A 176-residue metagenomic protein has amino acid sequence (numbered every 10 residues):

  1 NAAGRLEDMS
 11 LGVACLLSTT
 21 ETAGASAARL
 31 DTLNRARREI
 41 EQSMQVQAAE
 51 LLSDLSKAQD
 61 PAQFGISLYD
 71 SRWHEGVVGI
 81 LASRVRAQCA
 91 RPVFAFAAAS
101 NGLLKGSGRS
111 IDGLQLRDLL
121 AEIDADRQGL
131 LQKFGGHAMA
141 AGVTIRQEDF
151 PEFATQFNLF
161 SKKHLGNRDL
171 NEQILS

Functional and structural regions predicted by a protein language model:
A2-E148, D169, Q173: Hydrophobic helix-and-loop "lid/oligomerization" segment in the mid-to-C-terminal part of catalytic domains
L119-I123, A154-S161: Short amphipathic alpha-helices in soluble, non-transmembrane regions that often serve as interface/regulatory elements
D149-F153: OB-fold single-stranded nucleic acid-binding module
T155, K162-S176: A contiguous loop/helix-start segment that scaffolds small-molecule binding in enzyme catalytic cores
